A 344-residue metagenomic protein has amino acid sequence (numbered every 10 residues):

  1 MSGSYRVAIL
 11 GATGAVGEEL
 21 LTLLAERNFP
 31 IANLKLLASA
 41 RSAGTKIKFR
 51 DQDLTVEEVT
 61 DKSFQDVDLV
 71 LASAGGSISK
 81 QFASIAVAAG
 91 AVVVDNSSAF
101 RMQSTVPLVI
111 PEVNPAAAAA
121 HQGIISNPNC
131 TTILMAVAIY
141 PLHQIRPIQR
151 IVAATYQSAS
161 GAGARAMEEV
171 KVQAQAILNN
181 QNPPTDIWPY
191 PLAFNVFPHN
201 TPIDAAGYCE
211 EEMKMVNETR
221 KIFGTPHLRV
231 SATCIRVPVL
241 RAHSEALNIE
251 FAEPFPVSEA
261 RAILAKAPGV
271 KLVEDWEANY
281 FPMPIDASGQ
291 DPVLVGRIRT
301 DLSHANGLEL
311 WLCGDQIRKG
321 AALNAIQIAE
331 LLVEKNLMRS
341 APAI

Functional and structural regions predicted by a protein language model:
M1-L192, H227-R229, A262, N279 (+5 more regions): N-terminal Rossmann-like NAD(P) cofactor-binding subdomain of oxidoreductases, focused on the glycine-rich
L21, V216-R220, R261, A265: Generic solvent-exposed, charged/amphipathic alpha-helical segments that serve as macromolecular interface scaffolds
A40-S42, C130-T131, T155-A162, V196-I203 (+2 more regions): Glycine-rich beta-alpha junction loops
H121-S126, N195-A206, L310-L312: Helix-loop-beta segment of a Rossmann-like dinucleotide-binding subdomain
G123-L134, G207-V216, G320-N324: A glycine-rich, Thr/Ser-enriched phosphate-binding loop motif common to dinucleotide/cofactor-binding enzymes
P189, A193-L240: Oxyanion-binding "anion nests"
L228-I344: C-terminal active-site/capping subdomain that shapes the small-molecule cofactor and substrate pocket of enzyme
